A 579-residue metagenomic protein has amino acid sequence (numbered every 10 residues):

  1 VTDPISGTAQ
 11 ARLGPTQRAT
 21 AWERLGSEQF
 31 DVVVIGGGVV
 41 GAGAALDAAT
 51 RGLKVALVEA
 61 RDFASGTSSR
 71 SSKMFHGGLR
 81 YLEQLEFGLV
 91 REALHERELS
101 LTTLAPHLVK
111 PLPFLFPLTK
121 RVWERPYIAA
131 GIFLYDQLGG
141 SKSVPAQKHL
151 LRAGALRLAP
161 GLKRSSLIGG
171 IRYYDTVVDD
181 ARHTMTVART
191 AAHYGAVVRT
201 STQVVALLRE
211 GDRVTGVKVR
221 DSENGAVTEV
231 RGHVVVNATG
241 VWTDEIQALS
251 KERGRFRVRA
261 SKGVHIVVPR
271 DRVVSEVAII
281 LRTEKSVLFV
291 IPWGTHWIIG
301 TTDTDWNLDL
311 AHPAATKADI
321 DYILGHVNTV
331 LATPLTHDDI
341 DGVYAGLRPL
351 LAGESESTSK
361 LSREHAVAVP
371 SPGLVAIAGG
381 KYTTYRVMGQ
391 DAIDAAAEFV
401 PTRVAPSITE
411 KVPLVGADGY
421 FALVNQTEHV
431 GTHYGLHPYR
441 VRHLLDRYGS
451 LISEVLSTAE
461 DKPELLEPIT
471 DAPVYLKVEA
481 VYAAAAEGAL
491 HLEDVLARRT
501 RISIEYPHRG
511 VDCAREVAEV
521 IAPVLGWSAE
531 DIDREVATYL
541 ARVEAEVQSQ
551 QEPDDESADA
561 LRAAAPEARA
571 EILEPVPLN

Functional and structural regions predicted by a protein language model:
V1-V32, D47-R51: Extreme N-terminal leader/targeting segments of oxidoreductases
A21-R24, Q29, V33, R61 (+13 more regions): C-terminal accessory subdomains/tails of enzymes that are appended
E28-F30, G225-V234: Core beta-strand elements of the Rossmann-like FAD/NAD(P) dinucleotide-binding domain in flavoenzyme oxidoreductases
G37-G38, A60: Glycine-rich Rossmann-fold phosphate-binding loop(s) that bind the pyrophosphate of adenine dinucleotide cofactors
A49-S69: Glycine-rich FAD pyrophosphate-binding loop
K73-L158: Dinucleotide-binding Rossmann-like beta1-alpha1 core, especially the glycine-rich loop that anchors the ADP
T200-T215: A conserved short coil-to-beta-strand element within the FAD-binding core of flavoproteins
G232-V234, A238-D244: Glycine-/small-residue-rich beta->alpha transition segments that form the dinucleotide
